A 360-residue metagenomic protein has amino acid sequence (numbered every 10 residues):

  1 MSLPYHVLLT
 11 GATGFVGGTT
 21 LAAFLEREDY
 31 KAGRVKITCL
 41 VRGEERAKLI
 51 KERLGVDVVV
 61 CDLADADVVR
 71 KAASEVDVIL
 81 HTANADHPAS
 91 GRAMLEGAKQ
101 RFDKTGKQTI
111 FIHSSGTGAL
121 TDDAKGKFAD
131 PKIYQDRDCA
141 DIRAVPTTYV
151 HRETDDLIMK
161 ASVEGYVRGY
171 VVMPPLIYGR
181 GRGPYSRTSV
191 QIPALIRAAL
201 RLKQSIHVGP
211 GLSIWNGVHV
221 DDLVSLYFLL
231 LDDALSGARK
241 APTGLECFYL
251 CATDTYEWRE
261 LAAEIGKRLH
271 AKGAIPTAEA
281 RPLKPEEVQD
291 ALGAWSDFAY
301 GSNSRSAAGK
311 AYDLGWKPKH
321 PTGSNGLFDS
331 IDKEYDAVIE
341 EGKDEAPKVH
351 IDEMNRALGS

Functional and structural regions predicted by a protein language model:
S2-K31: N-terminal Rossmann NAD(P)H-binding glycine-rich loop of SDR-like oxidoreductase domains
T10, E96-D156, Y170, R180: Conserved Rossmann-fold NAD(P)-dependent oxidoreductase catalytic core, especially the SDR/UDP-sugar
V41-T105: NAD(P)H-binding glycine-rich loop region in Rossmannoid oxidoreductase-like domains and their noncatalytic homologs
D155-G183, P193: Conserved beta-loop-beta element that borders a ligand/cofactor-binding pocket
G179-P193, L230-F248: Glycine/proline-rich active-site loop of Rossmann-fold NAD(P)-dependent oxidoreductases
A194-D221, L226-L230, A241-P242: A conserved pocket-lining segment of Rossmann-fold NAD(P)-dependent short-chain dehydrogenase/reductase
K240-A241, F248-A307: Terminal hydrophobic/aromatic helix or amphipathic segment near a protein terminus
P321-S360: Amphipathic terminal alpha-helices
